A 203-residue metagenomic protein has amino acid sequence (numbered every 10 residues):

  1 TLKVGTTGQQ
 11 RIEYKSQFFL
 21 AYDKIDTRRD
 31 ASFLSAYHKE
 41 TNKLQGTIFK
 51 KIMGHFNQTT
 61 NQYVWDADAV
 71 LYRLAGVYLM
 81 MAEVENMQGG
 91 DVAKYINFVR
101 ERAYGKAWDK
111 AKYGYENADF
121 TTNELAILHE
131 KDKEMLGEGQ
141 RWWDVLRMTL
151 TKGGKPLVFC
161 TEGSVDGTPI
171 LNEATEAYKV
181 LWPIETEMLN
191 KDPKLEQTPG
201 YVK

Functional and structural regions predicted by a protein language model:
T1-I12, F18: Polar, glycine-rich mid-to-C-terminal structural blocks that act as macromolecule-binding/assembly scaffolds
I12-R28: N-terminal short leaders/motifs
D23-K203: Acidic/polar-rich alpha-helix caps and helix-coil junctions
